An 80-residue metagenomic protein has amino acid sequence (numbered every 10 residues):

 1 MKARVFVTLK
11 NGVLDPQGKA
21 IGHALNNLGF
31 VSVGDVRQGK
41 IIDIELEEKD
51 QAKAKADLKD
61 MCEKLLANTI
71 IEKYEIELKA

Functional and structural regions predicted by a protein language model:
K2-R4, T8-I41, E47-A80: Long, contiguous binding/interaction regions
